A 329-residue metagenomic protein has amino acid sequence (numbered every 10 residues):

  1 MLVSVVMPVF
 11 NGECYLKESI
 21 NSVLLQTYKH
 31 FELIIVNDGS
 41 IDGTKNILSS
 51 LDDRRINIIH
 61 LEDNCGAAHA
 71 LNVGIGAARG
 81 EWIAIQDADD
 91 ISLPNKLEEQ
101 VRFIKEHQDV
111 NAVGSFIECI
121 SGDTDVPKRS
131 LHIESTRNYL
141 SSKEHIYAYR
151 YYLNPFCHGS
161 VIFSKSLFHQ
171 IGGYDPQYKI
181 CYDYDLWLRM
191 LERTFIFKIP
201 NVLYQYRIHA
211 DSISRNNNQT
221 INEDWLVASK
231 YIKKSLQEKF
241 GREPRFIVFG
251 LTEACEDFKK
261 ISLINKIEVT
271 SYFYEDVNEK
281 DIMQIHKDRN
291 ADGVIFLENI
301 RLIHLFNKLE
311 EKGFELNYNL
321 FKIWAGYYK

Functional and structural regions predicted by a protein language model:
N21-H30: Short, acidic, metal-binding catalytic loop of nucleotide-sugar glycosyltransferases
N37-N46, D63, D87: A conserved acidic beta->alpha catalytic loop
G43, D90-F103: Acidic donor-binding/catalytic loop of UDP-sugar-dependent glycosyltransferases, especially processive GT2
L61-A78, E99: Glycine-rich, basic loop-to-helix element that forms the pyrophosphate-binding segment of sugar-nucleotide handling
A67-H69, E99-F103, H107-L167: Flexible acidic/His/Gly-enriched loops in nucleotide-sugar-dependent glycosyltransferase catalytic domains
G76, N138-T220: Conserved nucleotide-sugar donor-binding catalytic segment
I83: Short aromatic/hydrophobic "clamp" motif used to bind/position activated sugar donors
Y151, Y206-K329: Hydrophobic, well-ordered beta-alpha structural blocks that scaffold small-molecule cofactor pockets
